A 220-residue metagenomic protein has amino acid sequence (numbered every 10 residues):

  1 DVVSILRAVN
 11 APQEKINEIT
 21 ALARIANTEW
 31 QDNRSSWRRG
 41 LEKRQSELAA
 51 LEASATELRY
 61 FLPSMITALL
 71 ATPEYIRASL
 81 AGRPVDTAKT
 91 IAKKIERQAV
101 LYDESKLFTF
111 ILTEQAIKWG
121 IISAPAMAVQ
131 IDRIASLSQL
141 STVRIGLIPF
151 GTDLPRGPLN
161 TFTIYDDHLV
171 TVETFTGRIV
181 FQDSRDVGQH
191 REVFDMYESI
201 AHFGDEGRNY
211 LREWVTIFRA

Functional and structural regions predicted by a protein language model:
V2-K118, F203-A220: Interdomain hinge/linker segments and adjacent boundary elements that couple functional modules
S123-A220: C-terminal regulatory/effector modules of DNA-binding transcriptional regulators
